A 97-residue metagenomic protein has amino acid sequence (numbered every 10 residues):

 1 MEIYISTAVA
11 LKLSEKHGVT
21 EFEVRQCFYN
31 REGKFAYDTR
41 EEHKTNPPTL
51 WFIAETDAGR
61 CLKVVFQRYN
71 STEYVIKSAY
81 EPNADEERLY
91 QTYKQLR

Functional and structural regions predicted by a protein language model:
M1-R97: Ribonuclease/tRNase effector modules and their secretory precursors
